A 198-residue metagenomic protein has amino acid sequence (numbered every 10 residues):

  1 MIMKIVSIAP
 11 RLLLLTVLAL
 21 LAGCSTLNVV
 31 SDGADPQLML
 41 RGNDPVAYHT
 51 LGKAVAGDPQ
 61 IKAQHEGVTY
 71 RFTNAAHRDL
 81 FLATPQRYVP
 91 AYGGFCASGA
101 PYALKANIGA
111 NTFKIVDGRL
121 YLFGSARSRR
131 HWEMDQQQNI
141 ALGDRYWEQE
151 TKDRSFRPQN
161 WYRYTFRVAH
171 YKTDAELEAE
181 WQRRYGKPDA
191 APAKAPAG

Functional and structural regions predicted by a protein language model:
I2-L13: Bacterial N-terminal signal peptides that target proteins for export
S7-A9, L18, A169: N-terminal non-cleavable signal-anchor helices
L12-G23: Bacterial N-terminal signal peptides
C24-E66, R87-G198: Intrinsically disordered, low-complexity terminal tails and linkers in eukaryotic proteins, enriched in charged/polar
G67-N74: Short, well-structured hydrophobic secondary-structure segments
N74-H77, S125: Beta-edge loop/turn motif
